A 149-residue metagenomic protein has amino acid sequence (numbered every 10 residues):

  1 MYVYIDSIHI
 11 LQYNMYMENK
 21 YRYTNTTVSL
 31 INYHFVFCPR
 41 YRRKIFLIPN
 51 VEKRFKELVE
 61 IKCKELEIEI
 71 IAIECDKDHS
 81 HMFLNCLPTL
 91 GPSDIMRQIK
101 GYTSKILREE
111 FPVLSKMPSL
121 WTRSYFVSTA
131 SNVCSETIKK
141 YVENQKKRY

Functional and structural regions predicted by a protein language model:
M1-Y149: Basic nucleic-acid-binding interfaces
